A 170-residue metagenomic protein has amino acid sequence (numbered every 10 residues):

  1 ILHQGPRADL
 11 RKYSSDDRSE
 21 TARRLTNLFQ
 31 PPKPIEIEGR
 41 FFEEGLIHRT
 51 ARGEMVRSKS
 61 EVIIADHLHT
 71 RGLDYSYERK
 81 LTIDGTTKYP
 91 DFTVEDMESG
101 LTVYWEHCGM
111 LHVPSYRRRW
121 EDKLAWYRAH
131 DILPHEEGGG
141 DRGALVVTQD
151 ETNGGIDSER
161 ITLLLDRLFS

Functional and structural regions predicted by a protein language model:
L2-S76: Solvent-exposed, charged helical/coil patches that constitute nucleic-acid or partner-interaction surfaces
V56, H67-H69, L73-S99: Active-site metal-binding core of divalent-cation-utilizing nuclease and nuclease-like domains
L68-H69, L124, R128: Class I S-adenosyl-L-methionine
R79, H107, Q149: A cross-domain feature marking catalytic cores of carbohydrate-active enzymes and several ubiquitous metabolic/repair
L81-T87, V113-P114, D150-D157: Acidic-and-aromatic substrate-binding clefts and catalytic sites of carbohydrate-active enzymes
Y89-A125: Short beta-strand-loop-alpha-helix junction that forms the active-site gateway of nucleic-acid-processing nucleases
I132-S170: Basic, glycine-rich
